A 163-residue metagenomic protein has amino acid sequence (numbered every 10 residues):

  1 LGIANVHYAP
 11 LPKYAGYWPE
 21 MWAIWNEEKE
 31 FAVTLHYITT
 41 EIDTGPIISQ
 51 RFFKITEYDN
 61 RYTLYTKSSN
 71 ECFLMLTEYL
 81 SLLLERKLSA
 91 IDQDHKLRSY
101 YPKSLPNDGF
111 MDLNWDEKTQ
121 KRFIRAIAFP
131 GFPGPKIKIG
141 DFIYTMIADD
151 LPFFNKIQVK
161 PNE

Functional and structural regions predicted by a protein language model:
L1-Y100, N107: Donor/substrate-binding cores of folate-linked one-carbon enzymes
D108-E163: An anion-binding loop in the catalytic cleft
